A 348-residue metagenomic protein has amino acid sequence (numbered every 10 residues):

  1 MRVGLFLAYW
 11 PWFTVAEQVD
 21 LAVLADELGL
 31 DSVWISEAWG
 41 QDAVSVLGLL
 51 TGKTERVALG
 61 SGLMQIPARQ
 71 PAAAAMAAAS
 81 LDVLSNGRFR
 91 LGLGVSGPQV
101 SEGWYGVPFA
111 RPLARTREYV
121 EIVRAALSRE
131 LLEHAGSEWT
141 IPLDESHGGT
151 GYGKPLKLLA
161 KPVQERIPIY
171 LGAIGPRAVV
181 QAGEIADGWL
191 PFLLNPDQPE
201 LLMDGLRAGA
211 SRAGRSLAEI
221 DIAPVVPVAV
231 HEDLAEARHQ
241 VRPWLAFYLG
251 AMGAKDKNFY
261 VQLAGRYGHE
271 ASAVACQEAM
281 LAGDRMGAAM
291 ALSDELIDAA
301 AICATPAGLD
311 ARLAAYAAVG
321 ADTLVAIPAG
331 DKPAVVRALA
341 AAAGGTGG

Functional and structural regions predicted by a protein language model:
M1-G348: Active-site-adjacent structural elements that line small-molecule/cofactor binding pockets in enzymes
